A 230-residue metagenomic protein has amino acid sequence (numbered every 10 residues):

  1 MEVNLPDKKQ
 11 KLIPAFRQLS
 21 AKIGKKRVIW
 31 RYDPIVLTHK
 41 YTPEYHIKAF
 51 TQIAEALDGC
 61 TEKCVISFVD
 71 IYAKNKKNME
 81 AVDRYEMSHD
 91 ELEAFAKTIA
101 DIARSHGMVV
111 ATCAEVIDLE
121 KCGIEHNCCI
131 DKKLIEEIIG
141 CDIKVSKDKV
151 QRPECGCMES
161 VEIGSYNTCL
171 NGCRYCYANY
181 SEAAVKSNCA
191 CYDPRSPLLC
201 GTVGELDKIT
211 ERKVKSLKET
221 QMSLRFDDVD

Functional and structural regions predicted by a protein language model:
M1-A96: Conserved AdoMet/S-adenosylmethionine-binding subsite of the radical SAM
P6, N78-A81, I124-K132, K213-K215: Short, surface-exposed amphipathic charged segments that create phosphate/polyanion-binding patches used for binding
C60, S105-H106, G172: Structured helix-beta-strand junction loops
D90-G156: A C-terminal junction/extension of Radical SAM enzymes
P153, E159-S181: Local cysteine-cluster metal-coordination motifs and their immediate loop/turn environment, predominantly Fe-S cluster
E182, K186-R225: Short Fe-S-cluster ligation motifs
D227-D230: SAM-dependent transferase fold signal centered on methyltransferase-like domains, encompassing both Class I
